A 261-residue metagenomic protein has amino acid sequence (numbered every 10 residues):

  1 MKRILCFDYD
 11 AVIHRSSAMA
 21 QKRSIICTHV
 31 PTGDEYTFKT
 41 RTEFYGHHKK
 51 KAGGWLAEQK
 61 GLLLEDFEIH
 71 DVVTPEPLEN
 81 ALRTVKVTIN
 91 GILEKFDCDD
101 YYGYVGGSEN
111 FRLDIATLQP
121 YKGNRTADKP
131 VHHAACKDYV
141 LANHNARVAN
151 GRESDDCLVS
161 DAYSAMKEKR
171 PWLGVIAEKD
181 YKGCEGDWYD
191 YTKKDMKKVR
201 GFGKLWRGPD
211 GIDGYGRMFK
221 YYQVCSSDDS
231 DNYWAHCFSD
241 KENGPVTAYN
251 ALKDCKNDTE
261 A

Functional and structural regions predicted by a protein language model:
M1-Y102, L113-I115: Non-catalytic, usually N-terminal nucleic-acid engagement modules in DNA/RNA processing proteins
F7, V105, A177: Active-site flanking residues adjacent to catalytic metal/cofactor-binding acidic residues
S17-A18, I115-L118, E185-D190: Short acidic, glycine/serine/threonine-rich loops at helix termini
I26-T32, E109-K137: A charged helix-plus-loop insertion that forms the helical arch/lid used to bind and gate nucleic-acid substrates
E68, F96-C98, K122-A261: Extended two-metal-dependent nuclease catalytic cores across DNA- and RNA-processing enzymes
Y101, V105-G106, V148: Conserved alpha/beta enzyme-core scaffolds, especially Rossmann-like or related mixed alpha/beta domains that build
G107-E109, K179-D180: Short beta-alpha junction loops
